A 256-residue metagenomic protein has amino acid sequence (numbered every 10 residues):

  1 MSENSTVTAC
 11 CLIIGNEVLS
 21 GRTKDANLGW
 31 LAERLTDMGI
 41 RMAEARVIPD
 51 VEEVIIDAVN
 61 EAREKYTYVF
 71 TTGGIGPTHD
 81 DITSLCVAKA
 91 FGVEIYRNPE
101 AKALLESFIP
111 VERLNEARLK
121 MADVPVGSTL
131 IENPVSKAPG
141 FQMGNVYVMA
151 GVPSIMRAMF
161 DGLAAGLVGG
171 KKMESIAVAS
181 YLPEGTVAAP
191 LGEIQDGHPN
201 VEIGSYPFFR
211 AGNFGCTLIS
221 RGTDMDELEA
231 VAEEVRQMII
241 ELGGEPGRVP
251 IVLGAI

Functional and structural regions predicted by a protein language model:
M1-T8, P250-I256: Short, low-complexity, intrinsically disordered N-terminal peptides in bacterial proteins
S2-A45, P49-D50, D226-A230: Glycine-rich phosphate/diphosphate-binding loop of Rossmann-like nucleotide-binding domains
I14-N16, T71-H79, A150-G151, R221-T223: Glycine-rich beta-strand-to-loop/alpha-helix junction loops that act as flexible
G29-I82, A88-K89, A255: N-terminal small/polar loop signature for handling phosphorylated ligands or for N-terminal nucleophile
T36, I40-R41, E64, Y68 (+9 more regions): Generic secondary-structure signature for well-ordered alpha-helical cores
E53-N60, D81-G170: Proline/glycine-rich low-complexity loops and linkers
N145-M238: An accessory alpha-helical subdomain
M238-I256: Conserved short beta-strand edge segments in small beta-sheet-based binding/regulatory domains
